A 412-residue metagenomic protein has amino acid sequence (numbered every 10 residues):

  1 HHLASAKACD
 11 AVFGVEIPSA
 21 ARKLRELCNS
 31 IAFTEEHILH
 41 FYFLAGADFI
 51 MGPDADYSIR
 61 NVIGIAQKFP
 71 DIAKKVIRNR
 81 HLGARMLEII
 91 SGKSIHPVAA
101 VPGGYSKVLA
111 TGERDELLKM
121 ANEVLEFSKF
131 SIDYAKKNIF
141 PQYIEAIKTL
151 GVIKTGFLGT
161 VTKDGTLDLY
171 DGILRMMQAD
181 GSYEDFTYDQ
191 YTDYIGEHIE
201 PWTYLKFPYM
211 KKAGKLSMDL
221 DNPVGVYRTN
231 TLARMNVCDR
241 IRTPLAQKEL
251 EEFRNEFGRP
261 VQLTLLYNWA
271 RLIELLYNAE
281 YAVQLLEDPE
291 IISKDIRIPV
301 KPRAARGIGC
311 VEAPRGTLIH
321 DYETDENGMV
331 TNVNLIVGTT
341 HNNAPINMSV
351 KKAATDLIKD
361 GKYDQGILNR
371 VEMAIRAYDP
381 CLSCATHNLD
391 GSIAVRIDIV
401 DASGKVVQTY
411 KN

Functional and structural regions predicted by a protein language model:
H1-R315, N327, V337-N412: Active-site bordering "gate/hinge" segments that shape substrate access to catalytic or cofactor-binding pockets
T317-D321: Short glycine-rich loop/turn motifs
